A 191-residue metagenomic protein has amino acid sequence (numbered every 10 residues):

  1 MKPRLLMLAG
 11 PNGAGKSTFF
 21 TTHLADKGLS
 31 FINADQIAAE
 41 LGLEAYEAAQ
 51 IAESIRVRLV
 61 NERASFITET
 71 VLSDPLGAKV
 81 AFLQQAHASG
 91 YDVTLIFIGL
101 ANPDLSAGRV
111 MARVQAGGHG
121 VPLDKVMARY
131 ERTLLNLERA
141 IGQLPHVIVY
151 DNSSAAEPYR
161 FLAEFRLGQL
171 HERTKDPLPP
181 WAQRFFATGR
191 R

Functional and structural regions predicted by a protein language model:
M1-P3, L59-V60: Phosphate-binding P-loop
K2-P3, G108-R191: Conserved GTP-binding G-domain of TRAFAC-class P-loop NTPases and closely related GTPase folds
L6-M7: Short hydrophobic/aromatic beta-strand immediately N-terminal to the Walker A/P-loop
P11-N12: The conserved Walker
S17-F66, G77: Conserved substrate/cofactor phosphate-moiety recognition/catalytic segment in nucleotide-dependent phosphotransferases
A25, Q36-A39, S73, G99-L105 (+1 more regions): Conserved nucleotide-binding/hydrolysis micro-motifs of P-loop NTPases
E47-F97, T133, I148: Glycine-rich phosphate-binding loop used to anchor ATP phosphates in small-molecule kinases, encompassing both
A86-Q115: A contiguous binding-surface segment within folded domains or other stable secondary-structure elements
